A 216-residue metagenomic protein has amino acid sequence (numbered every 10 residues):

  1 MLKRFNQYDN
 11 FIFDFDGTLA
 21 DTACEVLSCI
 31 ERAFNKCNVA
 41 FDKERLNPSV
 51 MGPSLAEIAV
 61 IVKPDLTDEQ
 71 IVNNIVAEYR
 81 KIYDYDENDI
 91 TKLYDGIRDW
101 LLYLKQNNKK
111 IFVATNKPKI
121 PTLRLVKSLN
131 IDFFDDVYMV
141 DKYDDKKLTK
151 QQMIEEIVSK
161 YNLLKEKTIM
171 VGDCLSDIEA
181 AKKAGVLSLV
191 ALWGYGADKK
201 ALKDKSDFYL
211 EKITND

Functional and structural regions predicted by a protein language model:
F5-F15, L19-R98, Y103, N107 (+1 more regions): N-terminal helical cap/lid subdomain that shapes the substrate entry/recognition surface in HAD-like hydrolases
N10, T149-I178: Conserved Lys-Pro-Asp/Glu-containing loop-to-beta segment of HAD-superfamily phosphomonoesterases, centered on
N35-C37, E57-L66, I90, R98 (+4 more regions): Substrate-recognition/cap helix-loop segment adjacent to the acidic, metal-dependent catalytic center of Asp-based
F41-R45, Q70-I71, D132-D136, K165-I169: Short acidic capping loops at alpha-helix termini that bridge into adjacent secondary structure
L129-M139, K200-D216: Structural recognition of alpha->loop->beta junctions
M139-D145, L192-A197, T214-N215: Short, acidic/turn-prone active-site loops that include or flank metal/cofactor- and phosphate-binding residues
M170-E211: Acidic, Mg2+-coordinating phosphoryl-transfer loop and its flanking beta/alpha structural elements, shared across
